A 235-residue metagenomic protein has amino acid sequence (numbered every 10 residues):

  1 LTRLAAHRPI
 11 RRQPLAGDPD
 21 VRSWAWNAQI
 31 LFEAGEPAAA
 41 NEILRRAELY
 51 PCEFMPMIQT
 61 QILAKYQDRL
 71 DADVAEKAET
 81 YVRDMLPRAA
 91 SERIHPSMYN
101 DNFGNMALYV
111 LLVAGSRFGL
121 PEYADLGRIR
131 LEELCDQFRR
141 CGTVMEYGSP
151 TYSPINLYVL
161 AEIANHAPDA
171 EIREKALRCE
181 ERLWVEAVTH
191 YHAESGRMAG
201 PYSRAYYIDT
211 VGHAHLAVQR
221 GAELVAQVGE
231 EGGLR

Functional and structural regions predicted by a protein language model:
L1-D18: Mature N-terminal, pre-catalytic/accessory segment of carbohydrate-active enzymes
A6-P9, P87, S91-I94, D136-R139 (+3 more regions): Generic surface-pattern signal
A16-A167: Aromatic-lined, polymer-binding surfaces characteristic of secreted/periplasmic polysaccharide-degrading enzymes
P168-R235: Extended polysaccharide-engagement surfaces of secreted carbohydrate-active enzymes
